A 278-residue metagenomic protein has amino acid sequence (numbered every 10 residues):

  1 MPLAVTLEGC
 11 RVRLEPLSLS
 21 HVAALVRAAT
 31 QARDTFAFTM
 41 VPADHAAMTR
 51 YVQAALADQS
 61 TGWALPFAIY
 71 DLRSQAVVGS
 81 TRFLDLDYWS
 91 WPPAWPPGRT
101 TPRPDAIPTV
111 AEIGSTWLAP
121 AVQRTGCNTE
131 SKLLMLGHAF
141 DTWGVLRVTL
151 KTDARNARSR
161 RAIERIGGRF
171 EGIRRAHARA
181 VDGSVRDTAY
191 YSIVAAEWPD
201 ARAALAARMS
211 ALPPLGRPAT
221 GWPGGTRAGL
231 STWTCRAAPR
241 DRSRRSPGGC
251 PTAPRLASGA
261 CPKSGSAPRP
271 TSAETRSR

Functional and structural regions predicted by a protein language model:
M1-T125, H138, T142, A178 (+3 more regions): GNAT-family acyltransferases
Y70, S80-R82, P254-R278: Vicinal oxygen chelate
L118, L150-R160, A260: Conserved beta-strand-loop-alpha-helix junction that forms the acyl-donor binding cleft
R124-H138, R161: Conserved acetyl-CoA-binding loop-helix of GNAT-fold acetyltransferases
D141-K151: Conserved GNAT acetyl-CoA-binding A-motif
K151, R169-S184, A257-A260: Conserved catalytic-core motifs of GNAT/GCN5-like acyltransferases
N156-G172, G265, T275-S277: Conserved active-site alpha-helix within GNAT-family acetyltransferase domains
C235-T252: Compositionally biased, low-complexity flexible segments
